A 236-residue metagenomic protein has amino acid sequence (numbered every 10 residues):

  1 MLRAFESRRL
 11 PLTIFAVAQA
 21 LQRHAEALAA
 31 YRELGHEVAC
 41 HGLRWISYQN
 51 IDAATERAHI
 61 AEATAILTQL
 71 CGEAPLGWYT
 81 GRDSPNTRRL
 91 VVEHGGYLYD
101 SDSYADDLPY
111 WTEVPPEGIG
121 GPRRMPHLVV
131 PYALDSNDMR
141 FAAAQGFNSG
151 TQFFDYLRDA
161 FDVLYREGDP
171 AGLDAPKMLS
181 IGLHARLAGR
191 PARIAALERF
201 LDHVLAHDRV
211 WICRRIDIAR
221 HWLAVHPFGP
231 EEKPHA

Functional and structural regions predicted by a protein language model:
M1-L128, F154-I181, L187-A236: Catalytic alpha-helical scaffold of carbohydrate-active enzymes acting on polysaccharides/glycoconjugates
R8-R9, A143-A144, N148-S149, I181-G182: A generic short-segment signal for beta-strand/edge and adjacent turn/coil regions
L108-W111, V130-Q152, Y156: Positively charged, amphipathic and often flexible ligand-engagement surfaces
